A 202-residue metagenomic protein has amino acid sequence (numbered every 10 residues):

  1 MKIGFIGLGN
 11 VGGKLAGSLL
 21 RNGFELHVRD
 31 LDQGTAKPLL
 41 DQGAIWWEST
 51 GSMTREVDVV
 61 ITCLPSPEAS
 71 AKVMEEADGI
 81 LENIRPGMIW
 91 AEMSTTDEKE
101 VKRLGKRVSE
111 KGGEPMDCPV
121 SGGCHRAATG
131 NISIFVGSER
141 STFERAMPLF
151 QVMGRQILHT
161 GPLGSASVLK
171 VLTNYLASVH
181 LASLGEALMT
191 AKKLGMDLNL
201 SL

Functional and structural regions predicted by a protein language model:
M1-C63, M88, M93: NAD(P)+-binding Rossmann beta1-loop-alpha1 motif at the extreme N-terminus of oxidoreductases
I3, L8, T95-Y175: Rossmann-fold dinucleotide-binding core
L15-A16, L104, L149, T190: Hydrophobic residues within alpha-helices that form the first helical element adjacent to the glycine-rich loop
L20, L40, S109, Q151 (+1 more regions): Anion (oxyanion) recognition and catalysis
L26, W46, E114-M116, I157 (+1 more regions): Hydrophobic beta-strand scaffold residues
T50-P115: Rossmann-fold NAD(P) dinucleotide-binding segment
S165-L202: Helical "substrate-binding/catalytic lid" subdomain of Rossmann-like NAD(P)-dependent dehydrogenases/reductases
